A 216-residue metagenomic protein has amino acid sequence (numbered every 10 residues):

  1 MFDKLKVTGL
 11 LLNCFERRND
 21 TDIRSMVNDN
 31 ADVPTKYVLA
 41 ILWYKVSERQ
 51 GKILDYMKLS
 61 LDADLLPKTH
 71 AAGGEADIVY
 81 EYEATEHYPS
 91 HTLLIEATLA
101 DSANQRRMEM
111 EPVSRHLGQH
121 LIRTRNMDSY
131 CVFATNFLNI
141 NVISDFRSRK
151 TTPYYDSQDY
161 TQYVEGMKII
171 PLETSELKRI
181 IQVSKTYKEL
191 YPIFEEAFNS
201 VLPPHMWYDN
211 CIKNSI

Functional and structural regions predicted by a protein language model:
D3-I216: Catalytic core segments in nucleotide and nucleic-acid processing enzymes
